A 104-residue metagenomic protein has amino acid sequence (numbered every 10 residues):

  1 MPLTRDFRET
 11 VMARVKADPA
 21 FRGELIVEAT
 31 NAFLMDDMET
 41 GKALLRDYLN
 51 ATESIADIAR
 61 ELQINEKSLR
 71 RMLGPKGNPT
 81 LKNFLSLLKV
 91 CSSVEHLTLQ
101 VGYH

Functional and structural regions predicted by a protein language model:
M1-L44: N-terminal flexible/basic segments that precede or flank functional cores
E9, R71, L97-H104: Short, charged recognition helix plus adjacent turn of helix-turn-helix-like nucleic-acid-binding domains
N50-R70: Short alpha-helical DNA-recognition segment
K76: Major-groove DNA-recognition helix of helix-turn-helix-type DNA-binding domains
L81-T98: DNA major-groove recognition helix of helix-turn-helix/homeodomain DNA-binding modules
